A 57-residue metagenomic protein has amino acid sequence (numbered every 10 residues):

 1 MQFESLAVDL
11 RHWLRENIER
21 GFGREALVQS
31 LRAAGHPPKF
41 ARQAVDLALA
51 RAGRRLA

Functional and structural regions predicted by a protein language model:
M1-A57: Eukaryotic low-complexity, mixed-charge intrinsically disordered interaction/regulatory segments enriched in acidic
